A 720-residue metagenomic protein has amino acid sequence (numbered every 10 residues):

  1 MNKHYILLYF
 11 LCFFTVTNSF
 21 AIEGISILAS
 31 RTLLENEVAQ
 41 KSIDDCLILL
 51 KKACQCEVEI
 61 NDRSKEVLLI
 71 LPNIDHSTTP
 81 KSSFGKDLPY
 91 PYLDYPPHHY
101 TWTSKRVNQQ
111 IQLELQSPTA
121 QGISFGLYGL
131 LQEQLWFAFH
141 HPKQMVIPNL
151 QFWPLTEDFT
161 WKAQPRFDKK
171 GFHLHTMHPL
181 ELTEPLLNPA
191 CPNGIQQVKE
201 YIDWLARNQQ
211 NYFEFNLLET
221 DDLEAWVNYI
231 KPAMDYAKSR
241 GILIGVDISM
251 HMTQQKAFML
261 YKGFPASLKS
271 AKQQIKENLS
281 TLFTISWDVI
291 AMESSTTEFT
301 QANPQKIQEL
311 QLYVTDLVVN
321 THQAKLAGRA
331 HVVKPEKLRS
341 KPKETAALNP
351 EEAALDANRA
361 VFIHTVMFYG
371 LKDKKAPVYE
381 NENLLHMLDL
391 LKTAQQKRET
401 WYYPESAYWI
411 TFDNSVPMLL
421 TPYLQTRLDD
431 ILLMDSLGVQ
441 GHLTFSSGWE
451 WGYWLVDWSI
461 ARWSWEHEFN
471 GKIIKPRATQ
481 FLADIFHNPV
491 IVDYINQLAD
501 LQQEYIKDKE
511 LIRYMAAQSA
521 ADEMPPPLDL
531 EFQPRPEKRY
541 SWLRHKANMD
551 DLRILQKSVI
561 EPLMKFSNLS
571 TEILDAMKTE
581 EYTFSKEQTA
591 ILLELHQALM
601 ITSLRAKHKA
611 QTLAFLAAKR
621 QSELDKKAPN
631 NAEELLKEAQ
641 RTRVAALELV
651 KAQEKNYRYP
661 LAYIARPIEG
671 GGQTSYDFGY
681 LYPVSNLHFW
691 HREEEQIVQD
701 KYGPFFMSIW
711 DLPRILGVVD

Functional and structural regions predicted by a protein language model:
M1-I6: Positively charged n-region of N-terminal signal peptides that target proteins for export
L8-F13, S19-N108, T156-D158: Acidic, contiguous N-terminal accessory segments
I22-L28, E66-L68, L113, K170-F172 (+7 more regions): Hydrophobic beta-strand segments of well-ordered beta-sheets in folded domains
L28-N36, I70-H76, Q116-P118, H175-T176 (+6 more regions): Structural motif
E35-V38, S77-P80, I123-S124, P179-T183 (+1 more regions): Short, solvent-exposed loop/turn elements at domain surfaces
S42, L49, L93-D288, Q323 (+1 more regions): Feature activates predominantly on carbohydrate-active enzymes
D45-C56, G129-F137, W204, L317-T321 (+5 more regions): Structured segments of extracytoplasmic/periplasmic soluble domains in secreted or envelope-associated proteins
N61, D158, S280, D288-D720: Substrate-binding groove of N-acetylhexosamine-processing glycoside hydrolases
